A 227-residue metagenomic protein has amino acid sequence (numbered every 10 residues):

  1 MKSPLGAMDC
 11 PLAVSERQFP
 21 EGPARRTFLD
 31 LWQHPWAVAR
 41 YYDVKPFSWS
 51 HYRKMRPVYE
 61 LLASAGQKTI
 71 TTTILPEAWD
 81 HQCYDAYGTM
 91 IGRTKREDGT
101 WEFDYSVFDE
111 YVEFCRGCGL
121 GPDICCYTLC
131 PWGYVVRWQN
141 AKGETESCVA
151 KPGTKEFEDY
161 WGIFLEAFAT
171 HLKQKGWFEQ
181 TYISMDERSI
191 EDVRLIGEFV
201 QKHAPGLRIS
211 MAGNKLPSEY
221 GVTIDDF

Functional and structural regions predicted by a protein language model:
M1-S3, M8-L207, A212-G221: Aromatic-lined carbohydrate-binding surfaces of glycoside hydrolases
T223-F227: Active-site regions of enzymes building and remodeling cell-envelope glycoconjugates
